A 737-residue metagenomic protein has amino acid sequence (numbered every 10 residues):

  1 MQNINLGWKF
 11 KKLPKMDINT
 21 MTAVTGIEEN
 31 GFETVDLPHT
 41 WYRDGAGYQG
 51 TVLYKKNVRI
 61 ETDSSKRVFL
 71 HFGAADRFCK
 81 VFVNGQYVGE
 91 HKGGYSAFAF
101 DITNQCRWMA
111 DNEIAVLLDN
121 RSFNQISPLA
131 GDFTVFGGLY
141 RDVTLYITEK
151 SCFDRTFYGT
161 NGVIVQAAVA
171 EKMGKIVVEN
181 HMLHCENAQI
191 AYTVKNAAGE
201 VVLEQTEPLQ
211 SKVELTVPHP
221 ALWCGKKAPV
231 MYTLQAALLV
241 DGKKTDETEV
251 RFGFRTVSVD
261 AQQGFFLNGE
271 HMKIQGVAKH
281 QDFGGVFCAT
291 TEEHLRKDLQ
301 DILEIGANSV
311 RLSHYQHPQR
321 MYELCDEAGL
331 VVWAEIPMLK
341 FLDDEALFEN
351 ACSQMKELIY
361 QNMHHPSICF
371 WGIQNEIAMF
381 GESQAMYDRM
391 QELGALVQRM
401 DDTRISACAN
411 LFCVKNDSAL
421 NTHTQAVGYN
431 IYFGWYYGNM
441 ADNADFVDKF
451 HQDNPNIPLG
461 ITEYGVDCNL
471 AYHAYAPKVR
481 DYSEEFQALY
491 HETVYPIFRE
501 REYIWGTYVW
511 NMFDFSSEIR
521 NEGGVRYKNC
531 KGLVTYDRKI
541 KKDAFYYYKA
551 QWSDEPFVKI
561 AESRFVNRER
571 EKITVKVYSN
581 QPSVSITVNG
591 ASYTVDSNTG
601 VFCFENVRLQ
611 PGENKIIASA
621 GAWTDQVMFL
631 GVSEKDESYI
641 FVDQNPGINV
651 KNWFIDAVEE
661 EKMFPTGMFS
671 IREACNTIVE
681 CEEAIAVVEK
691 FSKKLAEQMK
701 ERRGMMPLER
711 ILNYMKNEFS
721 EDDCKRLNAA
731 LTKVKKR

Functional and structural regions predicted by a protein language model:
M1-H314, L324, G329-V332, Q354 (+6 more regions): Secreted/periplasmic carbohydrate-active enzymes, especially glycoside hydrolases
F10, R77-T148, P477-K549, D554 (+2 more regions): Long, contiguous interaction/targeting segments characteristic of exported/extracellular or secretory-pathway proteins
E29, Y140, D417, K541-F545 (+2 more regions): Alpha-helix initiation and N-capping motif
E179, L299-I302, S309-I540, A544-Q551 (+4 more regions): Substrate-binding/catalytic cleft of secreted carbohydrate-active enzymes, primarily glycoside hydrolases
L324, L396, E683, V687-K694 (+2 more regions): Generic non-transmembrane alpha-helical segments
E661-C724: Compact, charge-rich alpha-helical regulatory domains located at protein termini
N717-R737: Death-fold interaction domains
